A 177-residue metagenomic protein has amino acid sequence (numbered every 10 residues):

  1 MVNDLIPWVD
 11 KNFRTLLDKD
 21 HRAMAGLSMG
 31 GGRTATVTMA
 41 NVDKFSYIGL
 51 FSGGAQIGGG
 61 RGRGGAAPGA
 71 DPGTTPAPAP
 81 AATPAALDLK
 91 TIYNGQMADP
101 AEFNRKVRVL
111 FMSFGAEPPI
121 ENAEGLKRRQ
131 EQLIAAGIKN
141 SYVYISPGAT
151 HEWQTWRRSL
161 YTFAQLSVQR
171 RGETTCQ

Functional and structural regions predicted by a protein language model:
M1-Q177: Non-catalytic cap/lid and distal C-terminal segments of serine-dependent acyl enzymes
